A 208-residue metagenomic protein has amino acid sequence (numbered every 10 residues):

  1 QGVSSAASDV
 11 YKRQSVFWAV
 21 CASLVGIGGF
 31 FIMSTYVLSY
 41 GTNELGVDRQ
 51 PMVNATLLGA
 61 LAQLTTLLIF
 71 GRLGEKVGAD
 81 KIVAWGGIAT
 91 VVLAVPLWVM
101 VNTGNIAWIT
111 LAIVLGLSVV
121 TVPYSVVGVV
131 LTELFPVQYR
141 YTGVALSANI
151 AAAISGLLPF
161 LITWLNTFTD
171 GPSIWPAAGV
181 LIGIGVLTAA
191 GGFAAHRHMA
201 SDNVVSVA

Functional and structural regions predicted by a protein language model:
Q1-A7, Y11: Single conserved hydrophobic/aromatic residue that forms the stacking wall/gate of nucleotide- or nucleobase-binding
Q14-A62, P159: Extracytoplasmic gate region of multi-pass secondary transporters
T42, L73-G74, I162-D170: Interfacial helix-cap and linker-helix signal at transmembrane-aqueous boundaries of multi-pass secondary transporters
K76-G87: Cytoplasmic membrane-interface "Motif A"-like loop-to-helix N-cap segments of 12-TM Major Facilitator Superfamily
A89-T103: C-terminal ends and interior cores of transmembrane alpha-helices in multi-pass membrane transporters/permeases
Q138-T167: A late C-terminal transmembrane helix in Major Facilitator Superfamily
W164-G183: A membrane-interface helix-boundary motif in multi-pass transporters
I182-A208: Multi-pass alpha-helical transporter architecture, strongest for 12-TM Major Facilitator/SLC carriers used
